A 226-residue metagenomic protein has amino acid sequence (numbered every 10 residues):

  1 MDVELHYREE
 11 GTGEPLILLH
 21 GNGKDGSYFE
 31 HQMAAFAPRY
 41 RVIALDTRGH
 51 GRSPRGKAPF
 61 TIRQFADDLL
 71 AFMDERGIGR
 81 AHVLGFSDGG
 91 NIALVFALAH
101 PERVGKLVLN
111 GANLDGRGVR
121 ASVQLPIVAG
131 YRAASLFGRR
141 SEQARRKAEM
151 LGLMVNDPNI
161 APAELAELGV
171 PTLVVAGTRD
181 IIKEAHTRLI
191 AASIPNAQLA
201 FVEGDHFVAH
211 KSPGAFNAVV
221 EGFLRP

Functional and structural regions predicted by a protein language model:
H6-R52: Conserved HGGG/HGGXW glycine-rich cap/lid loop of the alpha/beta-hydrolase fold
A34, I43-L84: Active-site loop/oxyanion-hole signature of alpha/beta-hydrolase fold enzymes
N91-A99, G105-A133: Flexible "cap/lid" loop of the alpha/beta hydrolase fold
F137-A163, T178-R179: Hydrophobic, aromatic-rich cap/lid helix
L168, V174-A176: Short beta-strand/loop motif that positions the catalytic acidic residue of the alpha/beta-hydrolase fold
I181-H186: Conserved alpha/beta-hydrolase "acid-adjacent" motif
S193-F207: Catalytic histidine neighborhood in serine/cysteine hydrolases with alpha/beta-hydrolase-type architecture
D205-N217: Catalytic histidine-centered segment of alpha/beta-hydrolase-like enzymes
